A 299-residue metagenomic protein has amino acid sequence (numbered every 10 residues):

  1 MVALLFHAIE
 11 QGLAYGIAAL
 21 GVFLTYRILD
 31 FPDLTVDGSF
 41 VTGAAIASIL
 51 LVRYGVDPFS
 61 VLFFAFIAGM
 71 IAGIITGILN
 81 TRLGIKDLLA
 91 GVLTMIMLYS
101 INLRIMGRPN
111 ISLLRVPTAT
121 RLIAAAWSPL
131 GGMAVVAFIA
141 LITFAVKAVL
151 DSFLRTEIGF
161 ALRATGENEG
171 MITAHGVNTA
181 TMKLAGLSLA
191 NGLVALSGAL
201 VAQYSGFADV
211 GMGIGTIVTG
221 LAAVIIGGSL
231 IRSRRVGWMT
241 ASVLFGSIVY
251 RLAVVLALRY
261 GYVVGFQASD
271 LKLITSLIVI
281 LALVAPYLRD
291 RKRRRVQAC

Functional and structural regions predicted by a protein language model:
M1-A18, Y54-S60, A126, G132-V136 (+1 more regions): Membrane-interfacial amphipathic/re-entrant helices at transmembrane-helix boundaries
A19, A44-S48, Y99-S100, I139-L150 (+4 more regions): Hydrophobic core segments of alpha-helical transmembrane domains in multi-pass membrane transport and ion-translocation
V22, G55-I96, I101, T143-F144 (+2 more regions): Alpha-helical transmembrane segments within multi-pass membrane transporters and channels
Y26-R82, L122-P129, R235: Membrane-embedded helix boundary and interhelical linker motif in transport proteins
A72, G131-I217, L221: Helix-loop-helix "hairpin" substructures at the membrane interface of multi-pass membrane proteins
D87, G91, L98-R155, F266-D270 (+1 more regions): Transmembrane helix-bundle core of multi-pass membrane transporters and related energy-transducing complexes
E167-A174, N178-T181, R234, A241-S242 (+1 more regions): Cytosolic-side transmembrane-helix boundaries in multi-pass membrane proteins
V194, G198-K272: Transmembrane alpha-helical segments in multi-pass inner-membrane proteins
